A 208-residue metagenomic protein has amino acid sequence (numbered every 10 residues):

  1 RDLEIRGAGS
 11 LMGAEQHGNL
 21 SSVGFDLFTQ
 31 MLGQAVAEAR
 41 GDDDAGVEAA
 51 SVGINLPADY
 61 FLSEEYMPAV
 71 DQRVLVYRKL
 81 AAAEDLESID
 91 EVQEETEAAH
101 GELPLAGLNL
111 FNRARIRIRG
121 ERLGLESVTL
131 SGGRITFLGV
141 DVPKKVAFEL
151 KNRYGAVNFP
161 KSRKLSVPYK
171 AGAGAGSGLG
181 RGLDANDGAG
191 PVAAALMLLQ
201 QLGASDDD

Functional and structural regions predicted by a protein language model:
R1-D208: Accessory helical-bundle/CTD segments and flexible terminal tails appended to RecA-like ATPase motors
